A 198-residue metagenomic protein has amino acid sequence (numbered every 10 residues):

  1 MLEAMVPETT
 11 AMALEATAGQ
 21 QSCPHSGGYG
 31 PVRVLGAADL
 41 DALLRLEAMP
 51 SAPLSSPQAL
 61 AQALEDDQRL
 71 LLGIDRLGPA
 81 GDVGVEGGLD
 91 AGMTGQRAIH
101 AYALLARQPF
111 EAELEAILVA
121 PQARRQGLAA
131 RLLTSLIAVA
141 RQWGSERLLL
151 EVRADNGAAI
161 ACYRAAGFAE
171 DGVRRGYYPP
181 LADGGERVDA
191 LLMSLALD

Functional and structural regions predicted by a protein language model:
A4, E8-E15, C23-R124, A130-V139 (+2 more regions): Acetyl-CoA-dependent GNAT
V119, R153-A154: Short amphipathic helical patch at the helix-1/turn junction of helix-turn-helix
L133, N156-A159, G176-A182: Short glycine/proline-centered loop/turn elements that form peptide/ligand docking sites
W143, A165-A166: Structural motif
L149-E151, A169-G185, L192: Conserved catalytic-core motifs of GNAT/GCN5-like acyltransferases
